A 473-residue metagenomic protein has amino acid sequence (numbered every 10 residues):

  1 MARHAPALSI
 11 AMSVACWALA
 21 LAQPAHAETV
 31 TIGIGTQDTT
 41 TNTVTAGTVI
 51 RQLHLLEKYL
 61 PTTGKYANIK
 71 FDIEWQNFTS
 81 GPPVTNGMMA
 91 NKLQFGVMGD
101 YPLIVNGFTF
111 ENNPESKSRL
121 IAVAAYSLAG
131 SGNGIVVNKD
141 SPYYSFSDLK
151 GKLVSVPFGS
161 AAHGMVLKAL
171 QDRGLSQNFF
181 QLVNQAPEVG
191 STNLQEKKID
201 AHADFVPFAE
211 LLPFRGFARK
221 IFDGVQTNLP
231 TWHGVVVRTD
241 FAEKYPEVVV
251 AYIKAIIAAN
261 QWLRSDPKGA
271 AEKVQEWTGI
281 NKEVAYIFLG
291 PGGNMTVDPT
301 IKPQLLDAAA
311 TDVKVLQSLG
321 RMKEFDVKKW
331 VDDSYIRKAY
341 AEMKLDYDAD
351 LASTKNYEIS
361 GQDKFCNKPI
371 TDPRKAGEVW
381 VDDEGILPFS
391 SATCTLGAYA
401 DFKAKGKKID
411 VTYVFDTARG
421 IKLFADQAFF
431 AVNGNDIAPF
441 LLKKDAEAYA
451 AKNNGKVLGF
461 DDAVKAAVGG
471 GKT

Functional and structural regions predicted by a protein language model:
L19-A27: Sec/Tat signal peptide C-region and signal peptidase I cleavage site
E28-S176, Q181-N184, D200, L229: Short, glycine-/small- and polar/acidic-enriched structural segments that line small-molecule recognition paths
T41, Y245-K323: Secondary-structure end/capping motifs
I50, G132-P142, T231-E247, A431-V432: A bilobed periplasmic-binding-protein/Venus flytrap-type ligand-binding module shared by bacterial periplasmic
A67-I69, L153, P157-K168, K254-I287 (+2 more regions): Ligand-binding clefts/hinges and TM-proximal coupling segments of bilobed small-molecule sensing domains
E111, L182-V183, P187-W277, T393 (+2 more regions): Pocket-lining segment of extracytoplasmic ligand-binding domains
L316-I359: Conserved C-terminal helix/tail region of periplasmic/extracytoplasmic solute-binding proteins
D363-C366: Short cysteine-rich clusters marking metal-coordination/redox-active sites
